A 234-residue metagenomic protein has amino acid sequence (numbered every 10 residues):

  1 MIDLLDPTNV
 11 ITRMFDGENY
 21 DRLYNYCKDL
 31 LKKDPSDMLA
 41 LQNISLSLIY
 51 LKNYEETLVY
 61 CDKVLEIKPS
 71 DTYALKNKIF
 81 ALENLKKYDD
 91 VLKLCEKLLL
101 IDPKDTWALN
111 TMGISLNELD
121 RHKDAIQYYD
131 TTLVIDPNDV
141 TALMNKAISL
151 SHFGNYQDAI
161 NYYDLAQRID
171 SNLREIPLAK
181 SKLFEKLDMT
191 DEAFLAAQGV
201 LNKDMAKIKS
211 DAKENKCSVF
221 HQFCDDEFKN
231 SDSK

Functional and structural regions predicted by a protein language model:
D164-R174, L178-I208: TPR/TPR-like (Sel1-like) alpha-helical repeat modules
